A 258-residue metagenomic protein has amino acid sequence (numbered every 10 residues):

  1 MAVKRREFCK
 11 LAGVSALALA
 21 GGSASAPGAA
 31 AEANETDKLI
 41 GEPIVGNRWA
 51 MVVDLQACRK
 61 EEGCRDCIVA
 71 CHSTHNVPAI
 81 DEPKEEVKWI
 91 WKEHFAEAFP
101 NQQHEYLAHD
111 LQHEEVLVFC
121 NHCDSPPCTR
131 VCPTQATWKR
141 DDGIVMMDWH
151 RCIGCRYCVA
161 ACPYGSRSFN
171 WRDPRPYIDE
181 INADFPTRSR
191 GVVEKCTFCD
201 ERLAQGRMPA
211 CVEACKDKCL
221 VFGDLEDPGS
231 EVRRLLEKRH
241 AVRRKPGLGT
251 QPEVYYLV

Functional and structural regions predicted by a protein language model:
M1-L19: N-terminal secretory signal peptides and thylakoid transit peptides that target proteins across membranes
R5-R6, C158, C219: Short, cationic motifs built from Arg/Lys/His that form the positively charged side of catalytic pockets
G22-K60, G247-V258: C-terminal segment of N-terminal export signals and the immediately downstream linker at the start of the mature
G28-I40, S73-Q112, W138-R151, S166-V192 (+1 more regions): Non-heme iron-sulfur electron-transfer modules
E42-G63, Q103-P209, E213: Ferredoxin-like iron-sulfur electron-transfer modules
R59, G63-A79: Hydrophobic alpha-helical membrane-insertion signals
A204-V258: Long, compositionally biased charged/polar accessory segments in the mid-to-C-terminal portions of proteins
